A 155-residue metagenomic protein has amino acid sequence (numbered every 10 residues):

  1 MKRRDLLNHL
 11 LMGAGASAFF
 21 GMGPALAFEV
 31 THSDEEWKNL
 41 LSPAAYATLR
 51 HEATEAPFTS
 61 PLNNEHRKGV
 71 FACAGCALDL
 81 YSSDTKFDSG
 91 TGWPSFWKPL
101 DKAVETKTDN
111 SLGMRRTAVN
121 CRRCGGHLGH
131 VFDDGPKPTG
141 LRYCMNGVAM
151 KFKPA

Functional and structural regions predicted by a protein language model:
M1-A14: N-terminal secretory signal peptides and thylakoid transit peptides that target proteins across membranes
A18-H51, E55-A56, K68: C-terminal segment of N-terminal export signals and the immediately downstream linker at the start of the mature
H66-S95: Mid-length scaffold segments of soluble, non-membrane domains
V70, A118, L141: Residues immediately within or flanking Cys/His clusters that coordinate Zn2+ in small zinc-binding modules
C73, C121-C124: Short cysteine-rich clusters marking metal-coordination/redox-active sites
A77, G125, M145-V148: Cys/His-coordinated zinc-binding microdomains
S82-S83, H130-V131, K153: Short, non-ligating residues that shape and space the ligands of small metal-coordination modules and catalytic
D134-T139: Short linker/helix segments within small regulatory modules
